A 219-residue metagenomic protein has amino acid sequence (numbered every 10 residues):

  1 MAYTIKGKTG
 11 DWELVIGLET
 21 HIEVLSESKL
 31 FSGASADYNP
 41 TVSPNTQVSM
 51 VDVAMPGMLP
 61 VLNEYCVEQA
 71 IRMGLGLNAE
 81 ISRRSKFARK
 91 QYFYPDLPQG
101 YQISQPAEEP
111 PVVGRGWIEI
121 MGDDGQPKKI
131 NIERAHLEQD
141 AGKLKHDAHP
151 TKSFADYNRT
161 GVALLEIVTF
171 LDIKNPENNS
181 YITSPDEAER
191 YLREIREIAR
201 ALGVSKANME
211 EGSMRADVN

Functional and structural regions predicted by a protein language model:
M1-N219: Basic, nucleic-acid-interacting segments
